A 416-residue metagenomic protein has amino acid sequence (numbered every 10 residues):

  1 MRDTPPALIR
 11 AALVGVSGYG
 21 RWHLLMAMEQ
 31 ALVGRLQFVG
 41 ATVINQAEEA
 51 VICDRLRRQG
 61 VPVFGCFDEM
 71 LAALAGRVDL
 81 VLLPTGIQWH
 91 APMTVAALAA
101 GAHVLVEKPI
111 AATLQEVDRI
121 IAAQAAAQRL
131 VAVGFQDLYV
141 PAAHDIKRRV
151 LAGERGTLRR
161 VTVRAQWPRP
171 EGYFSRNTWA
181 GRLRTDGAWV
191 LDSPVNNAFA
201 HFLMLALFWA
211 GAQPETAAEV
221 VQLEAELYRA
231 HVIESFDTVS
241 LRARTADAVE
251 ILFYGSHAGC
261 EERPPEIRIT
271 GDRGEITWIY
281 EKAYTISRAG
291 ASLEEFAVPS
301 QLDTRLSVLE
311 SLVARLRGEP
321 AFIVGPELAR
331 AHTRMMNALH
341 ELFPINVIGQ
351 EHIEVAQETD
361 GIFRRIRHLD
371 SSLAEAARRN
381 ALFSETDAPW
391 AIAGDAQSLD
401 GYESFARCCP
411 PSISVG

Functional and structural regions predicted by a protein language model:
M1-Q59: N-terminal Rossmann-like dinucleotide-binding module
L36-V39, E294, G318-A331: Glycine- and charged-residue-rich phosphate/anionic-cofactor binding loop of Rossmann-like
G40, L80, R160: Short, Asp-centered acidic motifs that coordinate Mg2+ and/or phosphate in catalytic or ligand-binding sites
P62-C66: Short acidic-hydrophobic, aromatic-tinged amphipathic segments that line or gate anion-handling sites
F67-G76: Short amphipathic alpha-helix with an adjacent loop that forms part of the alpha/beta core around
L80, G86-I87, A91-L138, G153: Beta-strand-loop-alpha-helix segment that lines the small-molecule cofactor/substrate pocket of alpha/beta enzymes
L138-L223, R229-V232: Predominantly a Rossmann-like dinucleotide-binding segment in NAD(P)-dependent oxidoreductases
N197-F322, M336-E341, Q350-G416: Contiguous beta-strand/loop segments that form the cofactor/metal-binding neighborhood of enzyme cores
